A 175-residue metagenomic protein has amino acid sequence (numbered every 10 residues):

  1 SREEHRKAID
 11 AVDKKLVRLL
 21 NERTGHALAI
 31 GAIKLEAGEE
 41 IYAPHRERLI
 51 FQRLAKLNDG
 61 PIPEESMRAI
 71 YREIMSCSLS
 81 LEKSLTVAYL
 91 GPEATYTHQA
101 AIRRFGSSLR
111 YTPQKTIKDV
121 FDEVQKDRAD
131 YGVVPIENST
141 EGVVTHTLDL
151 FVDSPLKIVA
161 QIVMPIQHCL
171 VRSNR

Functional and structural regions predicted by a protein language model:
S1-R175: Domain-level signature for soluble enzymes in the chorismate/prephenate branch of the shikimate pathway
